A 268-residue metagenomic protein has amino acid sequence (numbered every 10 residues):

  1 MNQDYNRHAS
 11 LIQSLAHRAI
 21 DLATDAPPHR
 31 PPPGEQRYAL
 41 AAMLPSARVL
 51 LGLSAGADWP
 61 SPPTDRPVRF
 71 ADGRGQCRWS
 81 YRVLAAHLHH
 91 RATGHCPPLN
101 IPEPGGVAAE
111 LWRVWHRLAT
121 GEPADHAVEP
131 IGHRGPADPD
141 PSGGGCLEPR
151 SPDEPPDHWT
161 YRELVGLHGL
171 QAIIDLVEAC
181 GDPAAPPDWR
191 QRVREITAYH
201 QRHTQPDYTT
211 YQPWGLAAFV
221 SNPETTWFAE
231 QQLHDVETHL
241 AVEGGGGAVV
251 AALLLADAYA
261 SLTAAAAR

Functional and structural regions predicted by a protein language model:
M1-T120, E163, G169-A172, S221 (+1 more regions): Terminal, non-catalytic domain-edge segments
W79, V83-T197, P206: Eukaryote-skewed repeat-based solenoidal scaffolds used as protein-protein interaction platforms, primarily
V177-C180, N222-T226: Glycine-centered coil turns and helix-coil junctions that link the paired helices within alpha-helical repeat units
P186, T226-W227: Flexible loop/turn segments at the boundaries of HEAT repeats in alpha-solenoid HEAT proteins
A198-R202, T238: Amphipathic alpha-helical segments of tetratricopeptide repeats
P206-D207, F228: Short amphipathic alpha-helical interaction segments
T209-W214: Short amphipathic alpha-helices enriched at the N-terminus of pentatricopeptide repeats
A218: Short, solvent-exposed interaction modules
